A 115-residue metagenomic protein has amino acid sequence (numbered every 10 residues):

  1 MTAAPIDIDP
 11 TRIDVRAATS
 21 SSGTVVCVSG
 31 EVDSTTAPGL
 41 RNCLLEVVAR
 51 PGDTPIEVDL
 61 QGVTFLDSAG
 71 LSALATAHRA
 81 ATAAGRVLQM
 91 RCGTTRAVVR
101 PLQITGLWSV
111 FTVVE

Functional and structural regions predicted by a protein language model:
M1-F65, T76-E115: STAS-like cytosolic regulatory interaction modules
